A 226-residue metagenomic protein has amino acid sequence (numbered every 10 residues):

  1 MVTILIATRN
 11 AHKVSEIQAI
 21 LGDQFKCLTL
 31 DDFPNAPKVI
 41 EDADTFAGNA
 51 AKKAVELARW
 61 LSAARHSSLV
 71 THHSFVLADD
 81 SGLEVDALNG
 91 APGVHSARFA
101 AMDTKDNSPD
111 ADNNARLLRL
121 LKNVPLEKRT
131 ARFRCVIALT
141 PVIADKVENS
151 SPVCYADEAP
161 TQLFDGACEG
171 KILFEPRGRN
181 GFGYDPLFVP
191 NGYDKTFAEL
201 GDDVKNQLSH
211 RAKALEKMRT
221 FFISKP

Functional and structural regions predicted by a protein language model:
V2-L5, A11-P226: Anionic-ligand binding patches
